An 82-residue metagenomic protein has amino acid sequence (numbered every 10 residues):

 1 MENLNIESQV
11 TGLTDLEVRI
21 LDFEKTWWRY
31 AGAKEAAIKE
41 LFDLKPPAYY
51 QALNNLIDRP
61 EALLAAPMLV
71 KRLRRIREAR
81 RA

Functional and structural regions predicted by a protein language model:
N5-R19: Short, Lys/Arg-enriched anionic-surface-contact patches
R19-R72, R77, R81: Amphipathic, hydrophobic secondary-structure cores in small proteins
